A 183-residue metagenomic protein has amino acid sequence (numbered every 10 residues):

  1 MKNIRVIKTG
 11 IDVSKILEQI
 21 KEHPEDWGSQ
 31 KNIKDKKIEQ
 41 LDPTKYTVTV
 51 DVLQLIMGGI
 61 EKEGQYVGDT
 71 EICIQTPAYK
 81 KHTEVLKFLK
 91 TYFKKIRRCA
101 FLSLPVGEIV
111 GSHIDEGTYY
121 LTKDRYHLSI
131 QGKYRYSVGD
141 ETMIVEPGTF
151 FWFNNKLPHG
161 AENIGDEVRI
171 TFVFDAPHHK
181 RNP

Functional and structural regions predicted by a protein language model:
M1-T91: Non-heme Fe(II)/2-oxoglutarate
L89-F93, G117-Y120: Short, conserved, surface-exposed binding loops centered on an aromatic residue
K94-I96, P105-G107, L121-R125, Q131: Short connector loops at helix/strand junctions that flank enzyme active sites, especially segments positioning acidic
F101-Y120: Conserved short histidine dyad/triad with adjacent acidic residue
G111, H127-P147: A short beta-strand-loop-beta hairpin characteristic of the jelly-roll/cupin
D124-S129, F150-W152, D166-P183: A short hydrophobic beta-strand segment most commonly corresponding to one strand of the jelly-roll/cupin
I144-P158: Conserved metal-binding segment of the jelly-roll/cupin
A161-G165: Asparagine-centered strand-capping/turn motif at beta-strand->loop junctions
